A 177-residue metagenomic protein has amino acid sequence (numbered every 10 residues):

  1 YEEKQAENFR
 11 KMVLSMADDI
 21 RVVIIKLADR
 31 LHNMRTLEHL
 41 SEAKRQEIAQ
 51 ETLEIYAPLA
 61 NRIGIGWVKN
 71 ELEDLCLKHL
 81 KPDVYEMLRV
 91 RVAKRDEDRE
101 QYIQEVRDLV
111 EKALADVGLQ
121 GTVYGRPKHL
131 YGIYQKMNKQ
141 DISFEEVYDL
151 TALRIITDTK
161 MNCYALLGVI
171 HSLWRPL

Functional and structural regions predicted by a protein language model:
Y1-A152, T157-L177: Active-site helical microenvironments for divalent-metal-assisted chemistry
